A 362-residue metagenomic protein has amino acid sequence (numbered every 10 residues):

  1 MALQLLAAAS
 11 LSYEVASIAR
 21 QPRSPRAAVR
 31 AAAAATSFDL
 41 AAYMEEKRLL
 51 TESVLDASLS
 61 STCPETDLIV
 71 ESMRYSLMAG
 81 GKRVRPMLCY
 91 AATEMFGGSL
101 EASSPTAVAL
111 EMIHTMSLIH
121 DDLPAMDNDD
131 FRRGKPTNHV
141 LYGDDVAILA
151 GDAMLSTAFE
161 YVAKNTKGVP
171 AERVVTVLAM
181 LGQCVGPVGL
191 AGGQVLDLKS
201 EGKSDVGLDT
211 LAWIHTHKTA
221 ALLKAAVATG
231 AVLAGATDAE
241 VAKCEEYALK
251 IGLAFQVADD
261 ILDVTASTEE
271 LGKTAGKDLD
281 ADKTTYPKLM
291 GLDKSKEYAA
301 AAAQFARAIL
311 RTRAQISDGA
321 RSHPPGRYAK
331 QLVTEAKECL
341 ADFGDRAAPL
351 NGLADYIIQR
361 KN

Functional and structural regions predicted by a protein language model:
A2-L11, R20-N362: All-alpha prenyltransferase/terpene-synthase fold signal
